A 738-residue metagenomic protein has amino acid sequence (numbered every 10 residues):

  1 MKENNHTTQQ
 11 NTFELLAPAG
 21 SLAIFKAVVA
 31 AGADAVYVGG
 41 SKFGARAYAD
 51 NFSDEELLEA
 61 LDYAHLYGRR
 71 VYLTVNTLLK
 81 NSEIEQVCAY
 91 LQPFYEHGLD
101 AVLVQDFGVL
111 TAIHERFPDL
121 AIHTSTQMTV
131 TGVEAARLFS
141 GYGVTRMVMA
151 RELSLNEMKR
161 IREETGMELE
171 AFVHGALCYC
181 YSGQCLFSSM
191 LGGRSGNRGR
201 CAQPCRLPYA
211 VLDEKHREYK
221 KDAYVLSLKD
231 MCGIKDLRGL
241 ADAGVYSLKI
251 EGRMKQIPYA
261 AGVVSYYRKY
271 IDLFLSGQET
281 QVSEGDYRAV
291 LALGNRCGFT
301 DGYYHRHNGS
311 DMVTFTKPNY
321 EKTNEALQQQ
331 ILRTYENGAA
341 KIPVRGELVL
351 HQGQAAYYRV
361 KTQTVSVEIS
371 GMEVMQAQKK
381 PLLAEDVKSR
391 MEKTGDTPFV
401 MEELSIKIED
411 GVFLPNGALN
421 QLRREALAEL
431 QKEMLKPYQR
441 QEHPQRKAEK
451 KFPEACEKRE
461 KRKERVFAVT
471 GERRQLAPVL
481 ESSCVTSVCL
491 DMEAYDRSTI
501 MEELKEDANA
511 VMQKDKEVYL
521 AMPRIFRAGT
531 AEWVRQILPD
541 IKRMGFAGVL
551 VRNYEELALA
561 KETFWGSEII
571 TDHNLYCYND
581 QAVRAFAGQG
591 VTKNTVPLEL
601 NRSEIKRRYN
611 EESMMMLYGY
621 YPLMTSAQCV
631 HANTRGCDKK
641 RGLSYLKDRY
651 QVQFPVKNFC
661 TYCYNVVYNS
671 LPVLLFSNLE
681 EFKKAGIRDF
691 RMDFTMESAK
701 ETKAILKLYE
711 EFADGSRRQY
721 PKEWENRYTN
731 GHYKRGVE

Functional and structural regions predicted by a protein language model:
K2-A31, A35-R46, A60-L61, Y67-Y95 (+5 more regions): Surface-exposed amphipathic alpha-helical tracts and adjacent flexible/coil segments at the periphery of soluble enzymes
A49: A short acidic, glycine-rich active-site loop that binds or catalyzes chemistry on phosphate/adenosine moieties
F52-L57: Glycine-rich, highly charged phosphate/nucleotide-binding loops
T111: A cross-family signal for key residues in well-ordered alpha-helices that form functional helical elements
S125-T129: Ser/Thr-centric signal marking residues that sit in or immediately flank functional binding/regulatory motifs
V133-E134: Conserved nucleotide-cofactor-binding alpha/beta core module
